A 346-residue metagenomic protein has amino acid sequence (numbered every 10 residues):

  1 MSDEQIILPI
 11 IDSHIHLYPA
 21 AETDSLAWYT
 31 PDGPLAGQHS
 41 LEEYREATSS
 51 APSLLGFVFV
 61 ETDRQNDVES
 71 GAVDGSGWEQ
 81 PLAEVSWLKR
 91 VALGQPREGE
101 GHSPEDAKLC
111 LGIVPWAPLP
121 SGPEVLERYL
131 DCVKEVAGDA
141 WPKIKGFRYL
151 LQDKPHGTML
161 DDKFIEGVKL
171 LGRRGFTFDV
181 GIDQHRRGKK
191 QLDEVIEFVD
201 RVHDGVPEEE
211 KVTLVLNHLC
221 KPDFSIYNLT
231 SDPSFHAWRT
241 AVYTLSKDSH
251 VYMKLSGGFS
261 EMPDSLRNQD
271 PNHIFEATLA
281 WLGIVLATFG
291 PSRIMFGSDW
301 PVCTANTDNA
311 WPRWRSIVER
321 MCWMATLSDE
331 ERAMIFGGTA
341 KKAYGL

Functional and structural regions predicted by a protein language model:
M1-P104, S316: An N-terminally biased module of ancient metal coordination in phosphate/nucleic-acid-related enzymes
S2-S13, E22-L26, D32, G37-A47 (+4 more regions): Mid-to-C-terminal alpha-helical segments outside catalytic/metal-binding sites
I11-I15, G56-V60, L111-P115, K145-Y149 (+4 more regions): Hydrophobic faces of well-ordered beta-strands that scaffold small-molecule active sites in alpha/beta enzyme cores
D24-L35, Q65-L82, T158, R187-Q191 (+3 more regions): Short, flexible/disordered intra-domain loops and linkers
A36-A47, Y129-D131, V195-F198, H236-V242: Alpha-helical scaffolding within the catalytic cores of extracellular/periplasmic polymer-degrading hydrolases
A47-L55, V91-L111, D139-A140, L170-F176 (+3 more regions): A structural motif corresponding to the C-terminal end of an alpha-helix and its immediate exit/capping segment
G71-D200, E208-K211, C220, G258 (+1 more regions): Active-site gating/metal-coordination segments in enzymes
L160-M295: Catalytic pocket-lining loop regions of alpha/beta-barrel enzymes, especially the amidohydrolase/enolase/GH5 lineages
